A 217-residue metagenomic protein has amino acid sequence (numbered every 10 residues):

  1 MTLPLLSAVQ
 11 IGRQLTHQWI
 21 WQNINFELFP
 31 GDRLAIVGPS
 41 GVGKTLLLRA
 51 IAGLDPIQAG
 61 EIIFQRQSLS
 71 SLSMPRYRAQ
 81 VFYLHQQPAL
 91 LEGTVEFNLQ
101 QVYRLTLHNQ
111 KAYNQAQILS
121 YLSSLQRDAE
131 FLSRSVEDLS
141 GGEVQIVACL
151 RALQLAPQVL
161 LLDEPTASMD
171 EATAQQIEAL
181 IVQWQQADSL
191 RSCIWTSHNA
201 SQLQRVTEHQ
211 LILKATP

Functional and structural regions predicted by a protein language model:
A52: Helix-to-loop junction immediately C-terminal to a conserved catalytic motif
G60-S68, Y77: Conserved ABC transporter NBD signature motif
Q87, G93-Q110, Q117: Q-loop/switch helix immediately C-terminal to the Walker
Y113-F131: Conserved ABC ATPase "signature" region
S135-E143: Conserved ABC ATPase signature
C149: Hydrophobic anchor residue at the start of the ABC signature
A152-L153: ABC ATPase C-loop
L160-E164: Catalytic Walker B motif of ABC-type/P-loop ATPase nucleotide-binding domains
